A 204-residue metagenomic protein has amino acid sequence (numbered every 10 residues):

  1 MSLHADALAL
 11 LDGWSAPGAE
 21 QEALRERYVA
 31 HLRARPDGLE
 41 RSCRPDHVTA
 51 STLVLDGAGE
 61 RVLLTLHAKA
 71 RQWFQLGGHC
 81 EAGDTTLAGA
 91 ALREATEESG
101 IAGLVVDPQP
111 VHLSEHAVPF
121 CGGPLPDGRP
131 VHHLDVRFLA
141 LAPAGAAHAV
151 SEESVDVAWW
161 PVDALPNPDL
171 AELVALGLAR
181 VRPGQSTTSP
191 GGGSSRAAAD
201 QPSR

Functional and structural regions predicted by a protein language model:
M1-A7, A179-R204: Actinobacteria-biased recognition of intrinsically disordered, low-complexity terminal regions
M1-R27, S99: Predominantly extracellular/luminal regions of secreted and cell-surface proteins, especially disulfide-bonded
S15-L53: Acidic, metal-coordinating catalytic segment for phosphate/diphosphate chemistry, firing primarily on the Nudix
A50, E60, L134-V136, V155: Change "...and in nucleic-acid phosphodiester-cleaving endonucleases..." to "...and in nucleic-acid processing enzymes
E60-I101, D163, R204: Conserved Nudix-box catalytic region and its N-terminal flanking loop in Nudix hydrolases and closely related
L76-G78, G89-A90, G128, D156 (+1 more regions): Polybasic/polar functional segments that serve as interface/processing modules
G100-A146: Active-site segment of metal-dependent pyrophosphate-handling enzymes, primarily the Nudix hydrolase catalytic core
R137, A147-G177: NUDIX/MutT-family hydrolases
